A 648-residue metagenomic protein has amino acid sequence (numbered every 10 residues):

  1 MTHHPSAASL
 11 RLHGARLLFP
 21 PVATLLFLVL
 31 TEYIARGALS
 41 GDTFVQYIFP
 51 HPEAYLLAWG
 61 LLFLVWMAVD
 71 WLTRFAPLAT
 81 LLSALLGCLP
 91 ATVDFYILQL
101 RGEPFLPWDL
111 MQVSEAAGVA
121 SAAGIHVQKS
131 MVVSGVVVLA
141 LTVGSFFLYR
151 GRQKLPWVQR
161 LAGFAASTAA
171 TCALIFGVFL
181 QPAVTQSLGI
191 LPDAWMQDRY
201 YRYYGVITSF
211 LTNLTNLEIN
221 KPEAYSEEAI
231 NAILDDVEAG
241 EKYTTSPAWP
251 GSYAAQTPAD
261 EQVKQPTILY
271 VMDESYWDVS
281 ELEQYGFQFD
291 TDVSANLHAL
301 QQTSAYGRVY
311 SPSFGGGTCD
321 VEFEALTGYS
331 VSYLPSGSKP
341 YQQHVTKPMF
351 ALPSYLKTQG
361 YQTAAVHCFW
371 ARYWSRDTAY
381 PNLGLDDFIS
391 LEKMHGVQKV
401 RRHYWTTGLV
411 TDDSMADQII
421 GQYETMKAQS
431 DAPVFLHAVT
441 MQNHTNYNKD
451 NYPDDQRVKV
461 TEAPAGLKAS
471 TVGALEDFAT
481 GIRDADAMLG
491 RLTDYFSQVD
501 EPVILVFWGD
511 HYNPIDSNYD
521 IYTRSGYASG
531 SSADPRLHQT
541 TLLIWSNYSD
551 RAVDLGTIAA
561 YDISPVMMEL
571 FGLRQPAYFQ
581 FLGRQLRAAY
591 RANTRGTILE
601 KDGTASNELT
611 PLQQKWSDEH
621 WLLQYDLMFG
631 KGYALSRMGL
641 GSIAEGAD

Functional and structural regions predicted by a protein language model:
T2-Y201: Transmembrane and membrane-interface helices of multi-pass, inner-membrane envelope-modifying transferases
A7-R11, Y200-Y203, S226, T471 (+2 more regions): Intrinsic-disorder-associated interaction segments
E53-L57, S114-A117, V132-S134, T208-L211 (+7 more regions): Generic detector of well-ordered alpha-helical segments enriched in charged/polar residues, highlighting helical
R101, D109-G118, S130-V132, T208-I219 (+2 more regions): Short alpha-helical interface patches
L106, P156, S226, A465-K468 (+1 more regions): Ser/Thr-centered flexible coil motifs
L110-V113, Y203-I207, E227, S294 (+2 more regions): Alpha-helix initiation and N-capping motif
G177-Y270: Membrane-interface segments at or immediately adjacent to transmembrane helices that form the boundary between
A248-K264, Y270-D273, W277-D648: Solvent-exposed soluble domains appended to multi-pass membrane proteins
